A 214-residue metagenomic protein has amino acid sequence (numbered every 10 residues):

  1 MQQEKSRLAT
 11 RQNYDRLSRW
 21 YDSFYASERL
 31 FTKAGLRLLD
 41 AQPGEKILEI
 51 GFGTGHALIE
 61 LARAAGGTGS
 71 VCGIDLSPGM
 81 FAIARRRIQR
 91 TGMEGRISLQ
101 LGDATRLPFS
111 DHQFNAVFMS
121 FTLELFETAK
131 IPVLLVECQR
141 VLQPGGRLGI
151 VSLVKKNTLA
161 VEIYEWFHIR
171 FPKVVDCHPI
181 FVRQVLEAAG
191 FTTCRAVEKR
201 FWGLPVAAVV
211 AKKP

Functional and structural regions predicted by a protein language model:
M1-A41, W166: Conserved class I S-adenosyl-L-methionine
L48-R106: Class I SAM-dependent methyltransferase SAM/SAH-binding core
T105-V117: A short acidic, Gly/Pro-enriched loop at the edge of an enzyme's catalytic core that lines a small-molecule cofactor
A116-A129: A short SAM/SAH-binding and catalytic strip from SAM-dependent methyltransferases
P132-P144: A short glycine-rich, Lys/Arg-flanked "PGG" loop and its adjoining helix->strand segment in the class I
G145-S152: Conserved beta-strand signature within the Rossmann-like core of class I S-adenosyl-L-methionine
V174-A189: Short alpha-helix
E198-P214: Core SAM-dependent methyltransferase catalytic element
